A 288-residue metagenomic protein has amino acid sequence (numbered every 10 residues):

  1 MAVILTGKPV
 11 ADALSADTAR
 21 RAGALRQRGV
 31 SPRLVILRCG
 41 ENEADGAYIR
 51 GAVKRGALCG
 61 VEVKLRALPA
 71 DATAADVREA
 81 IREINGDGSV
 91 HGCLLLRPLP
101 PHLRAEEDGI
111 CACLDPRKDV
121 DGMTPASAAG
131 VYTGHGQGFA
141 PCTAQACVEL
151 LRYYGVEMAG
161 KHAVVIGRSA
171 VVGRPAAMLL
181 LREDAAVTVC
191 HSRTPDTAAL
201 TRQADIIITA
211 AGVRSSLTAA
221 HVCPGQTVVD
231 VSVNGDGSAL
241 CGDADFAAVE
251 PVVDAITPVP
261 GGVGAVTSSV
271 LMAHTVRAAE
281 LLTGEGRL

Functional and structural regions predicted by a protein language model:
M1-V30: Positively charged, low-complexity intrinsically disordered leader regions
R38, L94-P98, I166: Short beta-strand segments
C39-V53, Q137-T227, A239-A247: Glycine-rich phosphate/diphosphate-binding loop of Rossmann-like nucleotide-binding domains
G56-A70, V187-V189: Short beta-strand elements in bilobed, periplasmic/extracellular small-molecule ligand-binding domains
D76-G88: Short, well-structured alpha-helical segments in soluble
G92-M158, S215: Anion-binding alpha/beta catalytic cores of soluble intermediary-metabolism enzymes, centered on
P98, A210-V213, S232-V233: Short glycine-/small-residue-rich Rossmann-like dinucleotide-binding loops
D108-A129, D230-G286: Rossmann-fold NAD(P)-binding glycine/threonine-rich loop
